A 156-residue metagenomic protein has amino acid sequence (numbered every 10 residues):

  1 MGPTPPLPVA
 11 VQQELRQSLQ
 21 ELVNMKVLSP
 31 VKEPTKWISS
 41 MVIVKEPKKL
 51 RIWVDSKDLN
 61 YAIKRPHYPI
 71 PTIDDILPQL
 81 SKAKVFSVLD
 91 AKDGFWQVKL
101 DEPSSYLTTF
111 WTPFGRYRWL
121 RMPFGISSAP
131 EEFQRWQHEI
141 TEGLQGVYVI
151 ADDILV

Functional and structural regions predicted by a protein language model:
M1-V156: Retroelement reverse transcriptase polymerase core
